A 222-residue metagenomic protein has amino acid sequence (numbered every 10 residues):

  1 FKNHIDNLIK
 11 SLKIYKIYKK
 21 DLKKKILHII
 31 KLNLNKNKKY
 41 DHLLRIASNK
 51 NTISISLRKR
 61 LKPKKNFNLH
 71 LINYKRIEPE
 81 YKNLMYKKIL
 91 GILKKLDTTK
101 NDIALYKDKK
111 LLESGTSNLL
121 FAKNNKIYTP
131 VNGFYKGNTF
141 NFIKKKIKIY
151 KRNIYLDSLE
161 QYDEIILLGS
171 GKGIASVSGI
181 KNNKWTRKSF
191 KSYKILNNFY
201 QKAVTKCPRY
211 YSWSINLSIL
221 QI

Functional and structural regions predicted by a protein language model:
F1-L32, N49-I222: Helix-start/capping segments and mature chain N-termini
K36-R45: Short secondary-structure capping/junction motifs at helix and strand boundaries
